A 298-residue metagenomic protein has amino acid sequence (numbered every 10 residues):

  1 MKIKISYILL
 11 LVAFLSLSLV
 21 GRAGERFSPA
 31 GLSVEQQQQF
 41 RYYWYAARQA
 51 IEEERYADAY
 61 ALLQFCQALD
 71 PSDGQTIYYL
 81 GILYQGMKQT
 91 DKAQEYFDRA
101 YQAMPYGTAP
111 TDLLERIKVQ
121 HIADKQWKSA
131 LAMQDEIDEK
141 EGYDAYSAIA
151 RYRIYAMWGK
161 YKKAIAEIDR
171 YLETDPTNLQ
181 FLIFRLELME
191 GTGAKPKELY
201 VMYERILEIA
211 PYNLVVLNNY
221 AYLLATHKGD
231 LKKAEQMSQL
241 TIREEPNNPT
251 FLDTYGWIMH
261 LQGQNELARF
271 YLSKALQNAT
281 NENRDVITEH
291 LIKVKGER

Functional and structural regions predicted by a protein language model:
S18-Q75, G86, T90-D91, E95 (+3 more regions): N-terminal leader/linker segments that initiate helical-solenoid repeat arrays
Q37, P71, P105-T108, G142-Y143 (+4 more regions): Short coil turns that delineate tetratricopeptide repeat
R41, Q75, T108-D112, Y146 (+4 more regions): Start-of-helix register in tetratricopeptide repeats
Y45, Y79, L113-R116, A150 (+4 more regions): Canonical tetratricopeptide repeat
R48, I82, V119, R153 (+4 more regions): Residue-level recognition of tetratricopeptide repeat
E54-A61, M87-R99, I122-M133, M157-E167 (+3 more regions): Structural signature of tandem alpha-helical TPR/SEL1-like repeats, specifically the intra-repeat loop/turn
Q64-A68, Y101-P105, D135-E139, R170-E173 (+3 more regions): Conserved structural position within tetratricopeptide repeats
G229, E245, P249-R298: Terminal, low-structured helical/coil segments at or just beyond the last alpha-helical repeat
